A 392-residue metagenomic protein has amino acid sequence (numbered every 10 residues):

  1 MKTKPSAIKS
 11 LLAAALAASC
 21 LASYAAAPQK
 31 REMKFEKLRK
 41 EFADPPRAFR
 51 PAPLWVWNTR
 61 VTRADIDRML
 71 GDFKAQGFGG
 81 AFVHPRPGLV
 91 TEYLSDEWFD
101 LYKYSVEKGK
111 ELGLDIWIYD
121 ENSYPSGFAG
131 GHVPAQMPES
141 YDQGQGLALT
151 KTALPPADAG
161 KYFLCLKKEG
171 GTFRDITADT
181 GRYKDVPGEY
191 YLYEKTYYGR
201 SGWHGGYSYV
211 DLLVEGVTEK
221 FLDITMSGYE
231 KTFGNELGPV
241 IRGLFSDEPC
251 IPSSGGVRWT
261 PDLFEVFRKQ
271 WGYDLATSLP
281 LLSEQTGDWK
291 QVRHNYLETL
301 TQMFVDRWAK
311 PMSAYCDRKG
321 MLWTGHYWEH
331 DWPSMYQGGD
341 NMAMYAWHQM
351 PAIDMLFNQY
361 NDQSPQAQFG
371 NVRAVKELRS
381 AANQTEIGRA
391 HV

Functional and structural regions predicted by a protein language model:
K2-L12: Bacterial N-terminal signal peptides that target proteins for export
A13-C20: Bacterial N-terminal signal peptides
A22-K30: Bacterial Sec-dependent signal peptides at the C-terminal "C-region" and cleavage site
K30-P45, R50, D65-Q76, G80 (+2 more regions): Mature extracytoplasmic enzyme cores
M33-E41, D65-M69, S334-M342, F369-S380: Alpha-helical scaffolding within the catalytic cores of extracellular/periplasmic polymer-degrading hydrolases
I116-S123, I241-E248, L300-Y336: Aromatic-lined carbohydrate-recognition surfaces of secreted/lumenal glycan-active proteins
P125-M137, P249-L263, W323-Q359: Substrate-binding cleft/loops of secretory-pathway carbohydrate-active enzymes
G388-V392: Conserved small/polar residues in nucleotide/adenosyl-binding loops
